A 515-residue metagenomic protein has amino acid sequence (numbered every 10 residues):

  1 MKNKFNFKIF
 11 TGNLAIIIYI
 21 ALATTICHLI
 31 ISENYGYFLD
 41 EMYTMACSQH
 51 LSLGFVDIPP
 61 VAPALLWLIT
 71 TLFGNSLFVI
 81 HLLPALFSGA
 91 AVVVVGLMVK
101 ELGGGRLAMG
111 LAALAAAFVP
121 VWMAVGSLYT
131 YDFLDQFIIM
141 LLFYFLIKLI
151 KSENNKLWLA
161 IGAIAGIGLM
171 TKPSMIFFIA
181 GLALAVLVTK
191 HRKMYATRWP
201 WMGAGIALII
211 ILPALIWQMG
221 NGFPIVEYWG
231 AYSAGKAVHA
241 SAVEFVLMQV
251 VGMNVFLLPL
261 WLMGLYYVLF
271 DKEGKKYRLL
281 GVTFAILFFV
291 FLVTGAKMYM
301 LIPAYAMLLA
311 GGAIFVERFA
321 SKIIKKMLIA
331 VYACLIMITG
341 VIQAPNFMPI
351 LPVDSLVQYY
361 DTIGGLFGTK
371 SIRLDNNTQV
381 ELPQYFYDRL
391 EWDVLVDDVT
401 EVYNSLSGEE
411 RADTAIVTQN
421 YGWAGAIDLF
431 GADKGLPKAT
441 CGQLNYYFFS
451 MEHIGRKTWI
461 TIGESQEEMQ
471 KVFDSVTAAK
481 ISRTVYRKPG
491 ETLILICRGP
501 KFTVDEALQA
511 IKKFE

Functional and structural regions predicted by a protein language model:
I18, L82-G103, L141, F145: Transmembrane-helix motifs of polytopic, lipid-linked glycan transferases
A21, A112-P120, A165, L169 (+1 more regions): Short helix- or helix-capping micro-motifs that position conserved polar/aromatic residues at function-defining sites
I31-T44, G54-L66, G74-F78: Extracytoplasmic catalytic/substrate-binding loops of multi-pass membrane glycan-assembly enzymes
K100-G103, L142-L157, L265-G274: Membrane-interface transmembrane helices that cradle and orient dolichyl/undecaprenyl
L107, F145-G166, T197, W201 (+2 more regions): Short hydrophobic alpha-helices at membrane interfaces in multi-pass membrane enzymes
V121-D135: Short acidic/glycine- and proline-prone juxtamembrane loop motifs at membrane-interface regions of multi-pass membrane
I176-Y277, V341-P349: Transmembrane-lumen/periplasm boundary regions of multi-pass, lipid-linked membrane glycan transferases
R318-Q358: Signature aromatic-anchored transmembrane alpha helix within multi-pass, membrane-resident enzymes that catalyze glycan
